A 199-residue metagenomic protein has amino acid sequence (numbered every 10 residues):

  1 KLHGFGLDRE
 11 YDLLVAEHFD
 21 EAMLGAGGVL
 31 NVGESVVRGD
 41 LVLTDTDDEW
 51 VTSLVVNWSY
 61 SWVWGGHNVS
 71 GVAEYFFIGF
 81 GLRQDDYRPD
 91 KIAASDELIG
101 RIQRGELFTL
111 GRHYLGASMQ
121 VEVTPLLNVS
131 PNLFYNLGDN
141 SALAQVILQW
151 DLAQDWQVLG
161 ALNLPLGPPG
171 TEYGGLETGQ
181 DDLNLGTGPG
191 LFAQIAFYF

Functional and structural regions predicted by a protein language model:
L2-G4, A26-L30, G39, V56-Y60 (+5 more regions): Residues on the lipid-exposed face of transmembrane beta-strands in outer-membrane beta-barrel proteins
F5-L7, D20-L24, W50-L54, H67 (+3 more regions): Residues that define the transmembrane beta-barrel architecture of outer-membrane proteins
G6-D12, E34-R38, G65-S70, P125-S130 (+1 more regions): Repeated loop/turn-to-beta-strand initiation elements of outer-membrane beta-barrel proteins
G6-D8, V15-F19, V32-E34, L43-D47 (+6 more regions): Transmembrane beta-strands of outer-membrane beta-barrel pores
A16-D20, V29-N31, T46-T52, E106-G111 (+2 more regions): Replace "Gram-negative outer membrane beta-barrel proteins" with "bacterial and organellar outer membrane beta-barrel
V36-E122, T171-L183: Extracellular/periplasmic loop regions
L110-L159: C-terminal hydrophobic structural anchor segments that stabilize assembly/packing rather than catalytic chemistry
L162-L164, D182-F199: Outer-membrane beta-barrel "beta-signal"
